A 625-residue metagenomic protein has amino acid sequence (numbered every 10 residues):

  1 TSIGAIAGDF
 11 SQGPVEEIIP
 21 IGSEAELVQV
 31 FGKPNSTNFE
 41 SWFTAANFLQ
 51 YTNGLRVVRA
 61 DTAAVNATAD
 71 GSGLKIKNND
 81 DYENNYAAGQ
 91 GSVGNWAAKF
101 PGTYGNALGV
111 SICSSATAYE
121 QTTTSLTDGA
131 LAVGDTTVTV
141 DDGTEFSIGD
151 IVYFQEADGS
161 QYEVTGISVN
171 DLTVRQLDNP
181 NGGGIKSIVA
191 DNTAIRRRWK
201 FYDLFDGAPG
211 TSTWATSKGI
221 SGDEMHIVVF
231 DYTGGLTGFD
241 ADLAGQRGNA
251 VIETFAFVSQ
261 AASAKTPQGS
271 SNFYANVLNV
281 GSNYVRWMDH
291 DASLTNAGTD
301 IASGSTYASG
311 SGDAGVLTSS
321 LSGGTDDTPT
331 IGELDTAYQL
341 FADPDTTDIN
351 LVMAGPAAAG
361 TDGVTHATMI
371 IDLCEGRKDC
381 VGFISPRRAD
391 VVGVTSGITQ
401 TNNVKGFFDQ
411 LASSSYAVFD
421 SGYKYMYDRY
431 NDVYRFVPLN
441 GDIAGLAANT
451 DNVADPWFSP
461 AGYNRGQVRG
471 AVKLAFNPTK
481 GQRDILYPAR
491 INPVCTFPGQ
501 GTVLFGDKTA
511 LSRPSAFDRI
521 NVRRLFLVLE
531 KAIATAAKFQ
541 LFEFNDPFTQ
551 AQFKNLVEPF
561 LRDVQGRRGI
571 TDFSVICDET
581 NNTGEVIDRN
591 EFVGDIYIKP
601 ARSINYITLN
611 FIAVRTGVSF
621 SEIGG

Functional and structural regions predicted by a protein language model:
T1-A88, G94-N95, K99, Q155 (+5 more regions): Structured, hydrophobic secondary-structure cores that serve as assembly/anchoring elements
A69-E83, G105-A116, G134-T137, T193-T216 (+1 more regions): Charged, amphipathic alpha-helical segments
Y82-W96, T103-T193: Autoprocessing Asn-cyclization modules and mimics
S111-S115, A244, N610-R615: Short intrinsically disordered coil segments
A118-E120, A256-A264, R615-G625: Short, cationic low-complexity segments
T122-S125, G129-E145, A157-G159, I167-N170 (+2 more regions): Solvent-exposed, low-complexity segments and loops of surface/extracellular structural proteins
W199-S212, T216-A250, A256-A261: Extended N-terminal export/anchoring regions of large proteins
L243-W287: E2/UBC-UEV (E2-variant) core
